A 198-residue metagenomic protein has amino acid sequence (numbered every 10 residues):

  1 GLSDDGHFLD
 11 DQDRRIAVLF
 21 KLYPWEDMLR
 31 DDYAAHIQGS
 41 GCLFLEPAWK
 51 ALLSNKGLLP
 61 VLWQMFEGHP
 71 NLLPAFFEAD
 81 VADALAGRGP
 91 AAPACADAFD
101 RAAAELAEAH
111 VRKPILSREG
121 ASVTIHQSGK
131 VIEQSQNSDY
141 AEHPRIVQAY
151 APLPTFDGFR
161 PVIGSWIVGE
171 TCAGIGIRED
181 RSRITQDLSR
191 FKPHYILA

Functional and structural regions predicted by a protein language model:
G1-A198: Domain-scale recognition of functional cores that engage charged ligands
